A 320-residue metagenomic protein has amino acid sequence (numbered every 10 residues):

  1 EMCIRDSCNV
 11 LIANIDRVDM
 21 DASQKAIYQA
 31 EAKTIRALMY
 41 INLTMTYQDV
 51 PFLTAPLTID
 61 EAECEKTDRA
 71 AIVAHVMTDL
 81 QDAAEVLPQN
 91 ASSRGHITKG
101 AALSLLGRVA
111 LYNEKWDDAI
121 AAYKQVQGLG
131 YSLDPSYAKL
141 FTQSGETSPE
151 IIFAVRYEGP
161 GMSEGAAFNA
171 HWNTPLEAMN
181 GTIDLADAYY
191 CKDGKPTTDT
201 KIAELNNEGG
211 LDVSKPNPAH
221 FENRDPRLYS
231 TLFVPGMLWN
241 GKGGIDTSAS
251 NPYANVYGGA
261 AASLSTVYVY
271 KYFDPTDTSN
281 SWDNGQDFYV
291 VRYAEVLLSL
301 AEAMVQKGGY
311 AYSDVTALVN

Functional and structural regions predicted by a protein language model:
E1, F221-N320: C-terminal substrate/ligand-recognition segments
E1-Y47, E61-E63, T67-A70, L80-R94 (+4 more regions): Conserved, well-structured interaction surfaces
L43, N113, V305-K307: Structural motif corresponding to the intra-repeat A-B loop/turn of tetratricopeptide repeats
T46, V73, W116, Y310-Y312: TPR-repeat structural position
Q81-A84, H96-Y253: An aromatic- and glycine-enriched ligand-binding surface/loop that stacks and positions planar moieties
